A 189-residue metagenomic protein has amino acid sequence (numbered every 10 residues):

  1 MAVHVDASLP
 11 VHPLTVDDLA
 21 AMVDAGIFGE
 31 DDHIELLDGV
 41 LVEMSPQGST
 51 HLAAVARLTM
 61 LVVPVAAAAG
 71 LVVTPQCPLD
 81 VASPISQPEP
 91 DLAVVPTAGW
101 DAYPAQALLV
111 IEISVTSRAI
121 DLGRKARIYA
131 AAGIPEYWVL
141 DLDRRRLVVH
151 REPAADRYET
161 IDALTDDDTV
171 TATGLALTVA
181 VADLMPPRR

Functional and structural regions predicted by a protein language model:
M1-R189: Gly/Pro/Ser/Thr-rich low-complexity, intrinsically disordered segments predominantly at protein N-termini
